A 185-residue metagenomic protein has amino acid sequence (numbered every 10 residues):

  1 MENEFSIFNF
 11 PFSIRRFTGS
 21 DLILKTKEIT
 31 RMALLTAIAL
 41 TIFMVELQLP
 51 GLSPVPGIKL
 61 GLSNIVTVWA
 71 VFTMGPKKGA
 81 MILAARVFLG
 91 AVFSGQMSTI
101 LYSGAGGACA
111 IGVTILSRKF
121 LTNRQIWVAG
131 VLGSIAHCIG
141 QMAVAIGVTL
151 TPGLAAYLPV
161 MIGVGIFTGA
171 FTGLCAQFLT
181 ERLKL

Functional and structural regions predicted by a protein language model:
E2-F10, I14-T36, T41, A156-L185: Alpha-helical transmembrane segments and their cytosolic interface
D21-W69: Hydrophobic transmembrane alpha-helices
L24-L35, L60, N64, G79 (+5 more regions): Residue-level signature of transmembrane alpha-helical entry/exit and packing/kink sites in multi-pass membrane
T30-T36, T41, I82, S103-A136: Short helix-perturbing small/polar motifs within transmembrane alpha-helices
L40-M44, A91, G107, I111-I115 (+2 more regions): Transmembrane alpha-helical segments of multi-pass membrane transport proteins and ion-pumping complexes
F43-L60, A85-I115, V148-L158: Interfacial aromatic-anchored transmembrane helix boundaries in multi-pass membrane proteins
P56, Q96, I100-L101, K119-L185: Membrane-embedded alpha-helical hairpins and interfacial helices in multi-pass inner-membrane proteins
L62-P76, V113-S117: Generic transmembrane alpha-helix motif of multi-pass integral membrane proteins
